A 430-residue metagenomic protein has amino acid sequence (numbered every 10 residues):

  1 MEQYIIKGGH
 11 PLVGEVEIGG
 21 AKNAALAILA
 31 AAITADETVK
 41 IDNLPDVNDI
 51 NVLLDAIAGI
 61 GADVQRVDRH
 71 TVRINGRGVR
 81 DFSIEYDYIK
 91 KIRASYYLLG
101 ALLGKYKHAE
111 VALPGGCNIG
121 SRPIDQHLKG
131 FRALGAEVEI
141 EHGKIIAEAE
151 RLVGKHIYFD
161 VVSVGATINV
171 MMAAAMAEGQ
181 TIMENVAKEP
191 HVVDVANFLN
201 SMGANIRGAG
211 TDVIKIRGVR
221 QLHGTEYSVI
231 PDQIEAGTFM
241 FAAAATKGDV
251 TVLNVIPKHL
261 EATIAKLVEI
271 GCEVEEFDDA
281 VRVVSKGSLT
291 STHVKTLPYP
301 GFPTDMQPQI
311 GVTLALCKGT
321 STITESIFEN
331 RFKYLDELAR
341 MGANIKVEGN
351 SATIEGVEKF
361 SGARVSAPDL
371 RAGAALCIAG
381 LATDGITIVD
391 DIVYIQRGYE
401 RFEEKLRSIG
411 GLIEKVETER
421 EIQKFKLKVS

Functional and structural regions predicted by a protein language model:
M1-S430: Short, structured segments at the rim of ligand-binding sites
